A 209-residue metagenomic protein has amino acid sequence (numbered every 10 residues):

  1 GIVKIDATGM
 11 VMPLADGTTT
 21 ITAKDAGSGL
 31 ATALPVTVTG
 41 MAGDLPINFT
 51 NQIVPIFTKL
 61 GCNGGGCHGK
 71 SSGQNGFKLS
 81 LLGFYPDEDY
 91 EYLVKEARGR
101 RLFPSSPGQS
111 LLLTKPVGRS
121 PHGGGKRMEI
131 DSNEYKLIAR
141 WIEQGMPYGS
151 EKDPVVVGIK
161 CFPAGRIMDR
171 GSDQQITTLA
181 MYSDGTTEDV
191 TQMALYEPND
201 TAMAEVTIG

Functional and structural regions predicted by a protein language model:
G1-G209: Aromatic- and Gly/Pro-enriched helix-to-coil junctions and flexible linker segments
